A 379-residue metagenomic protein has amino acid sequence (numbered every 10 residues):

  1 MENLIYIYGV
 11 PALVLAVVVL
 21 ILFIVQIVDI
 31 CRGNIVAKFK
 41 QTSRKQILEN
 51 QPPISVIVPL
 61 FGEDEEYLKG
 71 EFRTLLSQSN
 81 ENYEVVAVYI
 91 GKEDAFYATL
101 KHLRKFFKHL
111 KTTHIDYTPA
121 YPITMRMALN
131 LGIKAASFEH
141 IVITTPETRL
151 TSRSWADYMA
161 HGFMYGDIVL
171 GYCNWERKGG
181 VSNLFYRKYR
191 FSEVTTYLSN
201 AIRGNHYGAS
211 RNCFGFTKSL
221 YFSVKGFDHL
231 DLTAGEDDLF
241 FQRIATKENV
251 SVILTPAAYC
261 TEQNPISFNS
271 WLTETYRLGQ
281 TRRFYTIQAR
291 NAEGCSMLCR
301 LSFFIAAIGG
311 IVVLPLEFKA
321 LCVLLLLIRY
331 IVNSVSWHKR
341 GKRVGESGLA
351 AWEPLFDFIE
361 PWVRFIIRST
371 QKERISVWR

Functional and structural regions predicted by a protein language model:
M1-I47, W337: N-terminal membrane-anchoring/stem segments of glycan-assembly enzymes
Y6, V28, M297-I375: Membrane-embedded multi-pass helical conduit in multi-pass membrane proteins, especially envelope-biosynthetic
P52-S55, E84: Cell-envelope/extracellular polymer assembly enzymes that use nucleotide-activated donors
F72-P119: Acidic donor-binding segment of Leloir-type glycosyltransferases
K111-H114, Y121-T124, A128, G132 (+3 more regions): Long helical/loop segments within the catalytic core of UDP-sugar-dependent glycosyltransferases, especially the large
I141: Short aromatic/hydrophobic "clamp" motif used to bind/position activated sugar donors
T145-H161: Acidic donor-binding/catalytic loop of UDP-sugar-dependent glycosyltransferases, especially processive GT2
I168-E193, F222, F227-R290: Catalytic donor/gating beta->alpha subdomain of glycosyltransferases that bind UDP-sugars
